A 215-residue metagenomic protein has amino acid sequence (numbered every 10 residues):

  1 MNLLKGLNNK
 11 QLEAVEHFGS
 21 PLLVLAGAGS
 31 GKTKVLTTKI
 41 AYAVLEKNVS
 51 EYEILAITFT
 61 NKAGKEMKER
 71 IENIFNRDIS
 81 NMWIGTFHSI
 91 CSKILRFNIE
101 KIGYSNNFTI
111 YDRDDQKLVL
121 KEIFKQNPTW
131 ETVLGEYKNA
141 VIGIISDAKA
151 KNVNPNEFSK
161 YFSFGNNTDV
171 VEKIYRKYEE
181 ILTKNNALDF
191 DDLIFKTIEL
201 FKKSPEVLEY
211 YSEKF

Functional and structural regions predicted by a protein language model:
M1-G6, G27, P128: Short amphipathic alpha-helical boundary/capping segments
L3-G19, F190: N-terminal pre-P-loop "Q-motif" helix
K5-G6, V35-L36, E199-K203: Short secondary-structure boundary/capping elements
K10-E13, K39, K196: Well-ordered alpha-helical segments embedded in enzymatic catalytic cores
G19-S20, A41-F215: A basic/glycine-biased coupling hinge at the interface between accessory DNA-binding modules
S20-T38: Walker A/P-loop
